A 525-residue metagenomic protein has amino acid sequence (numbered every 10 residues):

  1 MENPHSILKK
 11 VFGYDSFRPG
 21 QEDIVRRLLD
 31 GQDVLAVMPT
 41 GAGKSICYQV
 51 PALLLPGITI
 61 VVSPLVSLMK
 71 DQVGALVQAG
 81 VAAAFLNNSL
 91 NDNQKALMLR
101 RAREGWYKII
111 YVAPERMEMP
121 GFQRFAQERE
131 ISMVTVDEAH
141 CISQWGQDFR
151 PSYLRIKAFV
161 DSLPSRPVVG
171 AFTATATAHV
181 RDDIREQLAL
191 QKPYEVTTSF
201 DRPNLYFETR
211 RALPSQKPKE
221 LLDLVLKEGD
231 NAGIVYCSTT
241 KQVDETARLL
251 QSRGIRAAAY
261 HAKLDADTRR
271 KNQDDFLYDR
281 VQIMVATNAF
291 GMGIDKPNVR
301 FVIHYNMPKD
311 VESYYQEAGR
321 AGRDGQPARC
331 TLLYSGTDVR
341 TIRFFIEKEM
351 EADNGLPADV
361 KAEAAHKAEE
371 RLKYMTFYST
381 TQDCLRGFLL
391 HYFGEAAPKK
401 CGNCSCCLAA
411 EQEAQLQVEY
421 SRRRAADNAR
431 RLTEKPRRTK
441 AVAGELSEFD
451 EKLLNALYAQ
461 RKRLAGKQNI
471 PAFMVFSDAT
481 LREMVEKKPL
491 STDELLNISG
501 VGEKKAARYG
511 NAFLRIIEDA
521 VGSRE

Functional and structural regions predicted by a protein language model:
M1-P4, R340-T341, I346-K361, K367-K373 (+1 more regions): Accessory DNA-binding and partner-docking regions appended to nucleic-acid-acting proteins, especially the terminal
E2-V11, D15-P19, D23-S45, A52-L55 (+2 more regions): Helicase motor core with emphasis on the C-terminal RecA-like subdomain
Q21-I24, M375, L481: Short alpha-helical "packing" element that flanks the helix-turn-helix/winged-helix DNA-binding module
R27, H304, Y378, E483-M484: Short alpha-helical segment immediately N-terminal to, or the first helix within, an HTH/HTH-like DNA-binding domain
S67: Conserved catalytic helix of short-chain dehydrogenase/reductases
